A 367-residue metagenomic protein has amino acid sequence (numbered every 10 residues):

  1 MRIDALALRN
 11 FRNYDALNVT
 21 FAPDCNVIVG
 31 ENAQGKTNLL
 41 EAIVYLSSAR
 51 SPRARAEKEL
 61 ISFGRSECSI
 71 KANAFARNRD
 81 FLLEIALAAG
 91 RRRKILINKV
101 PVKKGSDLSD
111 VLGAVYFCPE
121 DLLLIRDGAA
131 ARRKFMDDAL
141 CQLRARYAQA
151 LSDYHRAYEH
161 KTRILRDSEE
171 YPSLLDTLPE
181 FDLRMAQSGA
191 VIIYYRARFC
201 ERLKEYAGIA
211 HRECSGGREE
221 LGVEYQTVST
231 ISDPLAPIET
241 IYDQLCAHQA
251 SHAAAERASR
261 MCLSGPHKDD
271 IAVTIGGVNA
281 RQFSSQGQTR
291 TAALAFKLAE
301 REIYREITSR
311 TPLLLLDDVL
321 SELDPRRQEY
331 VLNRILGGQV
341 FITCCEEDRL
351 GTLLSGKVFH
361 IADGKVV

Functional and structural regions predicted by a protein language model:
M1-E31, P172-L313, E322-R326, Y330-N333 (+4 more regions): Conserved NTPase motor "head" modules and their coupling/switch loops across ABC/AAA+ ATPases, GTPases, and GHKL ATPases
K36: Conserved lysine of the Walker
Y45-E57, A299-I307: Post-Walker A helix-loop "phosphate-sensing" segment adjacent to the P-loop in P-loop NTPases
S48-I125, A129-A131, D137-Y147, K204-I209 (+2 more regions): Nucleotide-state sensing region of NTPase/ATPase domains
A72, Q339-C345: Structural recognition of the conserved hydrophobic beta-strand(s) that form the central parallel beta-sheet of P-loop
L123-L124, A130-P179, L183: Long, charged N-terminal accessory/stalk domains
D317-V319: Walker B catalytic acidic pair
